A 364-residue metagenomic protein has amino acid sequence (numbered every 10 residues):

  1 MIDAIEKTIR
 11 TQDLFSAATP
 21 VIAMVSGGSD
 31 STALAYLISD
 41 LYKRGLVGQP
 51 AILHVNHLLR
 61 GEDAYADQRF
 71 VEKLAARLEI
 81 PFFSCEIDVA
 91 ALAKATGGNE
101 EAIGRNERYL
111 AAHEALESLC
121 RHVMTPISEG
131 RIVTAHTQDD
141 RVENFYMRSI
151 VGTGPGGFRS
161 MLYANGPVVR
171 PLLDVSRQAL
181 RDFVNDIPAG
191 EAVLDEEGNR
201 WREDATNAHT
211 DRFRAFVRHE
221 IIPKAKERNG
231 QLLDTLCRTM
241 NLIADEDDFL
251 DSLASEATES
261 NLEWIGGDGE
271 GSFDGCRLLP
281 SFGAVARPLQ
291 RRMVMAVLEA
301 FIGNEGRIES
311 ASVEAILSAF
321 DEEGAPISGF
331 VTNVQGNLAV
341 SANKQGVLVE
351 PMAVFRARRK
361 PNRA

Functional and structural regions predicted by a protein language model:
M1-H219: Core alpha/beta nucleotide-donor-binding catalytic domains of modification enzymes
I2-S29, A51, V55, I87 (+2 more regions): AMP-forming adenylation/ATP pyrophosphatase catalytic core
G45, L78, L232, F301-E305: Secondary-structure boundary/capping positions in well-ordered alpha/beta enzyme cores
A95-N99, T153, V175, R212 (+4 more regions): Short coil/turn linker and secondary-structure boundary residues
F183, V217-I221, A225, Q290-L298: PAPS/PAP-binding and catalytic site of the sulfotransferase fold
I187-N241, D248, N333, N337-L338 (+1 more regions): Mid-to-C-terminal catalytic subdomains of enzymes that bind/position adenosyl phosphate moieties or nucleic-acid
